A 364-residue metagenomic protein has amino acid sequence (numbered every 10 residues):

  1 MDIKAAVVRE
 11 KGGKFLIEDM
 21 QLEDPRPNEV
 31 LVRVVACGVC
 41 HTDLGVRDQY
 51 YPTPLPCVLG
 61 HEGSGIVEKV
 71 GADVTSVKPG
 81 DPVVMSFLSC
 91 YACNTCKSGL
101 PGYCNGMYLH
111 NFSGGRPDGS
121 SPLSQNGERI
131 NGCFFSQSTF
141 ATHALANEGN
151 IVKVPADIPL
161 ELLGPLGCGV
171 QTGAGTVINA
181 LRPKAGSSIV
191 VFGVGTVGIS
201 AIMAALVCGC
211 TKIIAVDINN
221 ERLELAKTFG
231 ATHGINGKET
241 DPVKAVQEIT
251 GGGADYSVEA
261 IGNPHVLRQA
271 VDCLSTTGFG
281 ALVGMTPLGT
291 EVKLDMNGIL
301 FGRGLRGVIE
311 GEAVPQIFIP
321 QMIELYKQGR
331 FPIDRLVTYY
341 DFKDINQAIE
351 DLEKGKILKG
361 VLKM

Functional and structural regions predicted by a protein language model:
M1, G252, R268-D272, Q316-M364: C-terminal hydrophobic helical "lid"/dimerization subdomain of Rossmann-like NAD(P)H-dependent oxidoreductases
E23-C37, Y50-K97, G102, K153-D157: Glycine-rich beta-strand-centered segment in the early N-terminal region that forms part of a ligand/cofactor-binding
L31, S64, V83-V84, V177 (+3 more regions): Hydrophobic beta-strand signal
N94-F192: NAD(P)H dinucleotide-binding glycine-rich loop of Rossmann-like/cofactor-binding domains, especially the beta1-alpha1
A185, V191-V194, M203-Q269: Adenosine-nucleotide cofactor-binding segment
G193-T196, M285: Glycine-rich Rossmann-fold phosphate-binding loop(s) that bind the pyrophosphate of adenine dinucleotide cofactors
N220, N263-R330, M364: Glycine-rich phosphate-binding loop and adjacent beta-alpha segment of Rossmann(oid) nucleotide-cofactor-binding
